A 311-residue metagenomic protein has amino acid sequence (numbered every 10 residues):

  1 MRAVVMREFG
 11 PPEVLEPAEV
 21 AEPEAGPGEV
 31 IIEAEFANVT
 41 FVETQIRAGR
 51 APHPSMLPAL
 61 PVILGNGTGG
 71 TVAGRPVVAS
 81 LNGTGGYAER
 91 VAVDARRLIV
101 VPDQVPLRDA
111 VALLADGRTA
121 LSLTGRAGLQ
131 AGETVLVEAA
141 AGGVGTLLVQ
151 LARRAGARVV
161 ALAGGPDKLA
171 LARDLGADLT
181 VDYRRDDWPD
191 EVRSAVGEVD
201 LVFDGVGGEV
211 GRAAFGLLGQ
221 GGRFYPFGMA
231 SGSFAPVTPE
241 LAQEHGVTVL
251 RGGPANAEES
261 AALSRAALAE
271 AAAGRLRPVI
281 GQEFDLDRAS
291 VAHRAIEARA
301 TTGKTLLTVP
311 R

Functional and structural regions predicted by a protein language model:
M1, E33, S260-R311: C-terminal hydrophobic helical "lid"/dimerization subdomain of Rossmann-like NAD(P)H-dependent oxidoreductases
A21-V39, R50-G85: Glycine-rich beta-strand-centered segment in the early N-terminal region that forms part of a ligand/cofactor-binding
Q45, L57, N66-G67, P76-A141: NAD(P)H dinucleotide-binding glycine-rich loop of Rossmann-like/cofactor-binding domains, especially the beta1-alpha1
P76, T134, R158, G222-R223 (+1 more regions): Short glycine-centered segments of the SAM/dcSAM-binding site in methyltransferase folds
V78, D200-F203, Y225: N-terminal Rossmann-like NAD(P) cofactor-binding module of classical short-chain dehydrogenase/reductase
L113-R185: Mid-domain Rossmann-like dinucleotide-binding core that forms the NAD(H)/NADP(H) cofactor-binding site
D187-G197: Short amphipathic alpha-helix with an adjacent loop that forms part of the alpha/beta core around
E209-R275, V309-R311: Glycine-rich phosphate-binding loop and adjacent beta-alpha segment of Rossmann(oid) nucleotide-cofactor-binding
